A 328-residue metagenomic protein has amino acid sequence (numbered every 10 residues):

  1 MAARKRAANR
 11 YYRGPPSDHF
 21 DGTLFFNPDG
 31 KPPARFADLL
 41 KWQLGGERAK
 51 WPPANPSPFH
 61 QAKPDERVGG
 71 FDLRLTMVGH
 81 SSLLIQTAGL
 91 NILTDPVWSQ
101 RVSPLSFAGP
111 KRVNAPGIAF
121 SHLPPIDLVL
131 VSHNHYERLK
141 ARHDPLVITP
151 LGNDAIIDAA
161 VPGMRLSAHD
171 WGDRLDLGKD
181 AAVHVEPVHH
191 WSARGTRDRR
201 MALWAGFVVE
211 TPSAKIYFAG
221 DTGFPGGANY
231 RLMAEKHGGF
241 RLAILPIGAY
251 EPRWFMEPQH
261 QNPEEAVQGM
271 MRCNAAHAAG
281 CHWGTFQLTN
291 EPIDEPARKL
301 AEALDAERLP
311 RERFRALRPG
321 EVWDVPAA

Functional and structural regions predicted by a protein language model:
M1-H122, E210-G220, R241-L245, E302: Metallo-beta-lactamase
A2-P28, F120-L123, D127-L128, L146 (+3 more regions): Cap/insert and terminal regions of metallo-dependent hydrolase folds
R48-G70, P150-A214, K299-P326: Metallo-beta-lactamase
H80-A88, D176-F240, F255-E265: Catalytic core of the metallo-beta-lactamase
I85, D95, H133, K140 (+5 more regions): Divalent metal-coordination and catalytic microenvironments
P96-W98, N134, G152, V188-H190 (+3 more regions): Active-site metal-binding loops of divalent metal-dependent hydrolases
W98-A115, W191-D198, E251-H260: Acidic/histidine-rich helix-loop elements that form or flank divalent-metal/phosphate-binding sites at the catalytic
P125-E137: Metallo-beta-lactamase
